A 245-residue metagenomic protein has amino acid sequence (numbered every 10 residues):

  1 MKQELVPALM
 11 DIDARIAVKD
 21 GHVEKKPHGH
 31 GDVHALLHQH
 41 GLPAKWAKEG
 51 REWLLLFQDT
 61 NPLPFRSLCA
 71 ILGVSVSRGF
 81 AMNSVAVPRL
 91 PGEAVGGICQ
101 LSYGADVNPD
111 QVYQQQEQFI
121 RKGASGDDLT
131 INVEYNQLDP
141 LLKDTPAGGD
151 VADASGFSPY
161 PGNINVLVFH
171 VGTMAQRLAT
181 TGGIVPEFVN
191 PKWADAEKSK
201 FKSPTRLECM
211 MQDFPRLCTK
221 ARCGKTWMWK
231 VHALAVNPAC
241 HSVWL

Functional and structural regions predicted by a protein language model:
M1-R51: Conserved N-terminal catalytic core of the sugar/cofactor nucleotidyltransferase
W46-Q58, L63-S67, L72-L245: Catalytic core of tubulin tyrosine ligase-like
